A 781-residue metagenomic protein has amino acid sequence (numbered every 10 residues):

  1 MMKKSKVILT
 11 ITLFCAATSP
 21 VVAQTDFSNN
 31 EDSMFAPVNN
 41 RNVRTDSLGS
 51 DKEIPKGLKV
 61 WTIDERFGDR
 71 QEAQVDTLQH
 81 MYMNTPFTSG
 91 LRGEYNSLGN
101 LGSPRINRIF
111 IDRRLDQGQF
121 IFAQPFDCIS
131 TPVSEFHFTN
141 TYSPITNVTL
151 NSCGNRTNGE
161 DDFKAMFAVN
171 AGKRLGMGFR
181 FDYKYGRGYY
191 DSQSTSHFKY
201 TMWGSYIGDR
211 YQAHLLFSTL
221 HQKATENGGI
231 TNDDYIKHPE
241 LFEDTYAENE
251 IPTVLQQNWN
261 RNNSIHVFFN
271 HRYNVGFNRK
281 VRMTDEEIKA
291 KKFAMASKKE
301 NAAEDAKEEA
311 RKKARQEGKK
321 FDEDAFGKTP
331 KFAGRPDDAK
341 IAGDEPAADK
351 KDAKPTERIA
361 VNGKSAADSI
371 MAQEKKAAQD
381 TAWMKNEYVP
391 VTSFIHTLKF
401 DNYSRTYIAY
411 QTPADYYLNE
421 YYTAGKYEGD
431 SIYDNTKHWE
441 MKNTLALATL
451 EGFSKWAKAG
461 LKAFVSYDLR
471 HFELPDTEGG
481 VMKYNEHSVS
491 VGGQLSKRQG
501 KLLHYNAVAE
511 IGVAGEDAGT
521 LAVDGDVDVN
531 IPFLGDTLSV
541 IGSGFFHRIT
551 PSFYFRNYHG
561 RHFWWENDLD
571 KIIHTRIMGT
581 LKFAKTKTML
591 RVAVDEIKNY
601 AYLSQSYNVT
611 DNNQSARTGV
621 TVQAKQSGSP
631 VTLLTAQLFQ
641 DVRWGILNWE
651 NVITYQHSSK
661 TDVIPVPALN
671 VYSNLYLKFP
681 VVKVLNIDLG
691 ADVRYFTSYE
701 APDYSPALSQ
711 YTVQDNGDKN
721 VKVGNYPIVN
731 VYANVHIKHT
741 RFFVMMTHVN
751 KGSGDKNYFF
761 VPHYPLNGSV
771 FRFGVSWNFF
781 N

Functional and structural regions predicted by a protein language model:
M1-S28, T740, M745, G768-N781: Bacterial Sec-dependent N-terminal signal peptides
K3-L13, E248-P252, Y422-A424: Terminal non-domain segments
L9, A16, T141-S143, E387-V389: A generic structural signal for short, non-catalytic loop/turn and secondary-structure boundary residues
C15-A17, N155, R187-D191, A514-E516 (+1 more regions): A generic structural signal for short coil/turn motifs at secondary-structure boundaries
T18, Q222, S698: Phosphate/oxyanion-binding loops and surfaces in catalytic or ligand/nucleic-acid-binding neighborhoods
Q24-F268, R272-I341, P346-D349, A353-T356 (+3 more regions): Membrane-proximal, glycine/serine-rich, low-complexity loop/turn segments characteristic of large bacterial
F217, I251-N301, K307-E309, M371-N781: Exposed, low-structure sequence patches enriched in small/polar residues
G318, E345-K376, T618-T621: Membrane-interfacial, low-structure loops and terminal tails that flank and connect transmembrane helices in multi-pass
